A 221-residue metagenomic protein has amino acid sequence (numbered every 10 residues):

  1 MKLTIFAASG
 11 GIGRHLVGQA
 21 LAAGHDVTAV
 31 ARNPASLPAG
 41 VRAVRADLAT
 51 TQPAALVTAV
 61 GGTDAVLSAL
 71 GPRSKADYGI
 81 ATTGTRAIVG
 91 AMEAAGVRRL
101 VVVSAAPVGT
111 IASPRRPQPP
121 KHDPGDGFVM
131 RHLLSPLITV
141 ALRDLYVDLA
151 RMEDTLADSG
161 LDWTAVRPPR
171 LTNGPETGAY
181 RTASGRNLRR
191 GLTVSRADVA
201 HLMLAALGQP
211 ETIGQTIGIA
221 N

Functional and structural regions predicted by a protein language model:
L3-A23: N-terminal Rossmann NAD(P)H-binding glycine-rich loop of SDR-like oxidoreductase domains
V30-A35: N-terminal Rossmann-fold cofactor-binding loop
R42-D64: Conserved Rossmann-fold cofactor-binding substructure of NAD(P)-dependent oxidoreductases
V60, D64-L67, D77, V101: N-terminal Rossmann-like NAD(P) cofactor-binding module of classical short-chain dehydrogenase/reductase
R73-V102, V108, R151: NAD(P)-cofactor binding segment of oxidoreductase domains
I80, G84-T85, D148, V166 (+2 more regions): Substrate-positioning beta->alpha
S113, S159, P175-Y180, A206-Q215: Glycine/proline-rich active-site loop of Rossmann-fold NAD(P)-dependent oxidoreductases
E153-G174: Conserved beta-loop-beta element that borders a ligand/cofactor-binding pocket
